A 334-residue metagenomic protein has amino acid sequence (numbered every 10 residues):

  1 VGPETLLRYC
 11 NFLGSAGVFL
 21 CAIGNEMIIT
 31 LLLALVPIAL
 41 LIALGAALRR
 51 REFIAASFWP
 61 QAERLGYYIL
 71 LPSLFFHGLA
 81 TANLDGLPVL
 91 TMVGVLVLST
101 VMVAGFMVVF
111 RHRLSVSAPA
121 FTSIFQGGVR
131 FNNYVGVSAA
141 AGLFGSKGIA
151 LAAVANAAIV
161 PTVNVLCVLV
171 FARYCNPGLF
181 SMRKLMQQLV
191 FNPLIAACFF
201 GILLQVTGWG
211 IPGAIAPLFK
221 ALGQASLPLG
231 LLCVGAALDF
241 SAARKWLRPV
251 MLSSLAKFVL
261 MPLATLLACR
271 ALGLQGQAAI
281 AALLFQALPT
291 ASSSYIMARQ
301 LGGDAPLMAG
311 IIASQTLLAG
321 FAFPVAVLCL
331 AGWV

Functional and structural regions predicted by a protein language model:
T5-V334: Alpha-helical transmembrane segments of multi-pass small-molecule/ion transporters
